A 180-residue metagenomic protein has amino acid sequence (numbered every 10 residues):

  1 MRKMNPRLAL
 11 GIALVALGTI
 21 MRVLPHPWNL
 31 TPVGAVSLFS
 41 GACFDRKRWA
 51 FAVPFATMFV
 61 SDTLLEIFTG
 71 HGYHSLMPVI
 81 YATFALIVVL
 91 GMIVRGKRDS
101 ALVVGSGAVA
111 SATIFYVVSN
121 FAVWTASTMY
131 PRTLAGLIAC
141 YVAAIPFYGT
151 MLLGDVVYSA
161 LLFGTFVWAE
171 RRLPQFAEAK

Functional and structural regions predicted by a protein language model:
M1-C43, R48-W49: Hydrophobic transmembrane alpha-helices
M1-M4, L173-K180: Short, charged juxtamembrane terminal tails flanking transmembrane helices
L8-A13, R48-A52, M77-A82, G105-V109 (+2 more regions): Hydrophobic alpha-helical transmembrane segments
I20-M21, S40-K47, L86-R98, T165-L173: Structural signal for the C-terminal ends of transmembrane alpha-helices and the immediately following loop
I20-T31, T57-L90: Interfacial aromatic-anchored transmembrane helix boundaries in multi-pass membrane proteins
V33-S37, H71-V79, V104, L137-Y141: Non-cytosolic membrane-interface motifs at loop->transmembrane helix junctions
A50-V60, V104-A112, A179: Central hydrophobic cores of alpha-helical transmembrane segments in multi-pass integral membrane proteins
R98-R171, F176: Membrane-embedded alpha-helical hairpins and interfacial helices in multi-pass inner-membrane proteins
